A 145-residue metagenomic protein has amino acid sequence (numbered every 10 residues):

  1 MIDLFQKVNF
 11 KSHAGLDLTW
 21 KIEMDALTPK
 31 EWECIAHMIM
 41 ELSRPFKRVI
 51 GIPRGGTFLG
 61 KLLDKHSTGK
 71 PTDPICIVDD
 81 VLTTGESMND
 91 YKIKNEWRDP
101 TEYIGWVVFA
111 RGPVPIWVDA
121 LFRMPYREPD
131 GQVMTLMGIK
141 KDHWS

Functional and structural regions predicted by a protein language model:
M1-S145: PRPP-associated nucleotide enzymes
